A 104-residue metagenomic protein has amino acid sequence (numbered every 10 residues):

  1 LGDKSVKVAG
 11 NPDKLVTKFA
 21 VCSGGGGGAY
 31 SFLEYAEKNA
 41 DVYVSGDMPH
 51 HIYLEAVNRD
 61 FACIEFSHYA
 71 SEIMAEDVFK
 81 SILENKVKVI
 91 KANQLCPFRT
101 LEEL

Functional and structural regions predicted by a protein language model:
L1-L104: Hydrophobic structural segments
